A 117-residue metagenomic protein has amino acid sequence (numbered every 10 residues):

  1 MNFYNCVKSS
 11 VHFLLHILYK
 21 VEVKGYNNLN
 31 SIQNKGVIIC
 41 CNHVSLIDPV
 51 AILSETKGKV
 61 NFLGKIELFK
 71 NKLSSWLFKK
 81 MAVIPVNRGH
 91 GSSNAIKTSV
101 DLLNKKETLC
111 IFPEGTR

Functional and structural regions predicted by a protein language model:
F3, K8, I17-R117: Soluble catalytic domains of membrane acyltransferases
